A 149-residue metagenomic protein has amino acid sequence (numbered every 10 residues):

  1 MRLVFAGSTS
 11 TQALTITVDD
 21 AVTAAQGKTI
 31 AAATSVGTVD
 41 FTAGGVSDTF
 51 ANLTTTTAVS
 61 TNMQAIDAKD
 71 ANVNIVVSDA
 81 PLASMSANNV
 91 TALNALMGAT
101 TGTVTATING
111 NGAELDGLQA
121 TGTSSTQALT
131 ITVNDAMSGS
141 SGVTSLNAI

Functional and structural regions predicted by a protein language model:
M1-I149: Solvent-exposed, low-complexity segments and loops of surface/extracellular structural proteins
